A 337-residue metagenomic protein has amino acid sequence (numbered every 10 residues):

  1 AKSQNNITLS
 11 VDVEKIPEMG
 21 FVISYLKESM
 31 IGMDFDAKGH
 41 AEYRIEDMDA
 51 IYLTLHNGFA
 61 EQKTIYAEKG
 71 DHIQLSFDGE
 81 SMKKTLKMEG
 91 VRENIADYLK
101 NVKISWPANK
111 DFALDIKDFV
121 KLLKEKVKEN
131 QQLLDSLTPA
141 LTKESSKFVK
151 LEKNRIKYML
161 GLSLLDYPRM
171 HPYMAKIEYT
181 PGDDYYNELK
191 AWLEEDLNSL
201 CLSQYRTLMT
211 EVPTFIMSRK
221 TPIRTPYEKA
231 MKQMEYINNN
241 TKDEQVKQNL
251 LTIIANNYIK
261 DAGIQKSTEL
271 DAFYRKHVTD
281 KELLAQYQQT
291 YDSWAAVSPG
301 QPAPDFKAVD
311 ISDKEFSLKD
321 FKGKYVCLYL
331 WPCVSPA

Functional and structural regions predicted by a protein language model:
S3-L151, L164-D166, Y173: A non-transmembrane, solvent-exposed segment enriched in polar/low-complexity residues
F119-E125, D166-E178, I216-T225, N257-Q265: Short coil/turn connectors between adjacent alpha-helices in alpha-solenoid helical repeat scaffolds
S145-R155, V246, L283: Structural signature of alpha-solenoid helical repeat junctions
K153-I216: Extended amphipathic alpha-helical segments with heptad-repeat/coiled-coil character used for oligomerization, fusion
H171-W192, P226-I237, I264-K276, Q288 (+1 more regions): Alpha-helical repeat scaffolds
S199-I259: Long, charge-rich alpha-helical interaction segments
Q245-D310, K319-F321: N-proximal helix/coil linker or "cap" segments that precede and/or mark the start of modular domains
K322-G323, C327-A337: Conserved redox-active cysteine motifs that mediate thiol-disulfide chemistry, especially di-cysteine Cys-X(1-2)-Cys
